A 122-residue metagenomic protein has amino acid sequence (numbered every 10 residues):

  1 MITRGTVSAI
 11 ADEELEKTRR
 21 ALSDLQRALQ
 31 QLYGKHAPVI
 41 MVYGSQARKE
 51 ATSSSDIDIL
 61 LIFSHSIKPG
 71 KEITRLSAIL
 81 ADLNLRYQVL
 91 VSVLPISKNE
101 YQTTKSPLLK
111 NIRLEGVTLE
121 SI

Functional and structural regions predicted by a protein language model:
M1-M41, A47-S53, S64-I122: Catalytic core of pol beta-like nucleotidyltransferases
D58-I62: Short beta-strand->loop micro-motif that forms the acidic, two-metal-ion catalytic signature in nucleotide-processing
